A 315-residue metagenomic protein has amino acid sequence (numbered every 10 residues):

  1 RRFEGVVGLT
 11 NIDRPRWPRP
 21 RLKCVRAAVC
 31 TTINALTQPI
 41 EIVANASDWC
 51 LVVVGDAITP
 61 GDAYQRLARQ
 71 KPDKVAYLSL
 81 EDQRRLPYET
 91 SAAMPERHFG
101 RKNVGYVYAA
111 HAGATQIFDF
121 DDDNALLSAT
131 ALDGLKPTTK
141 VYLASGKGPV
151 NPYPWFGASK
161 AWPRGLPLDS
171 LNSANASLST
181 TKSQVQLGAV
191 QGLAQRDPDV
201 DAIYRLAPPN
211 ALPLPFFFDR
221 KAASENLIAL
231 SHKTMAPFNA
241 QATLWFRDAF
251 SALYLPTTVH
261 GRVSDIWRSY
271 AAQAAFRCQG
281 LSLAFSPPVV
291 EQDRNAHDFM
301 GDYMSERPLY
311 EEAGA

Functional and structural regions predicted by a protein language model:
R1-V53: N-proximal low-complexity "stem/linker" segments adjacent to membrane-targeting elements
L36-P39, I58-Q65: Short, charged/polar "capping" segments at the starts of alpha-helices and the immediately preceding loops
G61-G113, A129-K140: Active-site-proximal specificity loops/subdomain of glycosyltransferases
D82-E89, L126-T257: Conserved catalytic core of nucleotide-sugar-dependent glycosyltransferases
I117: Short aromatic/hydrophobic "clamp" motif used to bind/position activated sugar donors
A249-V259, L281-Y303: Active-site donor/metal-binding and catalytic loop motifs of nucleotide-sugar-dependent glycosylation enzymes
H260-L281: A short, conserved alpha-helix in the catalytic core of glycosyltransferases
D302-A315: Catalytic core of nucleotide-sugar-dependent glycosyltransferases
